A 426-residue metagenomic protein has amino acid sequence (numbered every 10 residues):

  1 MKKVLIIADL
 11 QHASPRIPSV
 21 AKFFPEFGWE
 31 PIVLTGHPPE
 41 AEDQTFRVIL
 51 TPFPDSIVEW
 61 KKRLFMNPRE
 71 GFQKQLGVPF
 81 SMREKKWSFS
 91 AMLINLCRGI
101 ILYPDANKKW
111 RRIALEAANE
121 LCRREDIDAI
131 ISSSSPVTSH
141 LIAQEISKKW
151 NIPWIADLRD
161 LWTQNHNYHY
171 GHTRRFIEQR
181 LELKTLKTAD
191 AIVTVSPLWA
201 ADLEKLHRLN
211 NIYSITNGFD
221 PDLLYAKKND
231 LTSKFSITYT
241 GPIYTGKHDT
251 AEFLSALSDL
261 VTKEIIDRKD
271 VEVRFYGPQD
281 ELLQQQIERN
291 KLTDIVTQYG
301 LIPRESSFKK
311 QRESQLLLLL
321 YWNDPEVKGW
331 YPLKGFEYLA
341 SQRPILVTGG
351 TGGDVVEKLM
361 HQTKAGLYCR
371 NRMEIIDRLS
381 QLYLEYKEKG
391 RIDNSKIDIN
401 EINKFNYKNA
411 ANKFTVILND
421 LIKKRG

Functional and structural regions predicted by a protein language model:
M1-F65, A191, I212, V416-N419 (+1 more regions): N-terminal subdomain of nucleotide-sugar transferases
Q11-H12, H248-A251, E305-K310, L317-F336 (+1 more regions): Nucleotide-sugar-dependent
V20, I101, T138-L141, E145-K149 (+1 more regions): Membrane-proximal helix-turn-helix segments that form the acceptor-binding/catalytic region of lipid-linked
T35-R112: A conserved catalytic-core segment of Leloir-type glycosyltransferases
V58-W60, F219-K234: Acidic anion/phosphate-binding donor-loop and adjacent secondary structure in glycosyltransferase catalytic cores
L198, I215-G218: Carbohydrate-associated surface elements
D230-H248, L254, A410: Conserved donor-binding/catalytic core segment of Leloir-type glycosyltransferases
R268-G277, L282-F308: Nucleotide-activated donor-binding/catalytic signature segment of Leloir-type glycosyltransferases, i.e., the conserved
